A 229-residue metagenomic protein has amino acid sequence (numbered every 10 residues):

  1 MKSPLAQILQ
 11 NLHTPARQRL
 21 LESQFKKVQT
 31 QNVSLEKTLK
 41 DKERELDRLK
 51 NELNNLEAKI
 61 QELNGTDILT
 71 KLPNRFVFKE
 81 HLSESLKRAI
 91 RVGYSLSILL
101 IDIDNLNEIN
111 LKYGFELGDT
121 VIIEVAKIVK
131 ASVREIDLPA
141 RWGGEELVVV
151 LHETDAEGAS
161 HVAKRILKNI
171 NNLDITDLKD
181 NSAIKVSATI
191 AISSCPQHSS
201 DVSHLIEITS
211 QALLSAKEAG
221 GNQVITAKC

Functional and structural regions predicted by a protein language model:
M1-L12: Non-catalytic regulatory/interaction regions at protein termini and inter-domain linkers
Q24, V28-L69, F76-K87, D137-A140 (+1 more regions): Signal-transducing coiled-coil linker helices
K59, N64, E84-S97, I101 (+4 more regions): Nucleotide second-messenger and two-component phosphorelay signaling modules
Q61-E80, I101-G114, I123: Conserved nucleotide-binding and Mg2+-coordinating catalytic segments in signaling enzymes
F78, L82, I122, A126-V129 (+2 more regions): Heptad-repeat coiled-coil signal-transmission/dimerization helices
N110-G118, G143-G144, G220-G221: A short glycine-centered flexible hinge/capping loop motif at secondary-structure junctions
E124-Q197, T226: GGDEF/GGEEF active-site signature
S160, K164, S193-C229: Catalytic-core segments of nucleotide cyclases and related cyclic-nucleotide turnover enzymes
